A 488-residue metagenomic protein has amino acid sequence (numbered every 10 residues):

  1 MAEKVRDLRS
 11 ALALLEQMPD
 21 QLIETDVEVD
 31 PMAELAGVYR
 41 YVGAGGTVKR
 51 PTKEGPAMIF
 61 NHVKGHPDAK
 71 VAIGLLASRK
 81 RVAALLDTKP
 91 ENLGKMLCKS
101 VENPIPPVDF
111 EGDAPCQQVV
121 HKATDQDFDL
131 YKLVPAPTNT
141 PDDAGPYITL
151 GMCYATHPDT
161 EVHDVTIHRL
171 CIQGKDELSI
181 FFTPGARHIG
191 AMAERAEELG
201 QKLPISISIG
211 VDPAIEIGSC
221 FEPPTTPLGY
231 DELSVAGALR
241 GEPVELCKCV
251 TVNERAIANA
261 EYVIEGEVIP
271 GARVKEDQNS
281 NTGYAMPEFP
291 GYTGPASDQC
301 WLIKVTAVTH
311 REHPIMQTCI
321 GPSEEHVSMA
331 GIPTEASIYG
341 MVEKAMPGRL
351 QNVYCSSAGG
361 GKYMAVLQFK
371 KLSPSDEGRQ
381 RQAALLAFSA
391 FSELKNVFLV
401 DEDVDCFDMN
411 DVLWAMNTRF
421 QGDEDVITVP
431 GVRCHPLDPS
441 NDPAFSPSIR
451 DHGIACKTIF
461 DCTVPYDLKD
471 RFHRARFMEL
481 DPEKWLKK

Functional and structural regions predicted by a protein language model:
M1-L302, T306-K488: Extended, highly charged
